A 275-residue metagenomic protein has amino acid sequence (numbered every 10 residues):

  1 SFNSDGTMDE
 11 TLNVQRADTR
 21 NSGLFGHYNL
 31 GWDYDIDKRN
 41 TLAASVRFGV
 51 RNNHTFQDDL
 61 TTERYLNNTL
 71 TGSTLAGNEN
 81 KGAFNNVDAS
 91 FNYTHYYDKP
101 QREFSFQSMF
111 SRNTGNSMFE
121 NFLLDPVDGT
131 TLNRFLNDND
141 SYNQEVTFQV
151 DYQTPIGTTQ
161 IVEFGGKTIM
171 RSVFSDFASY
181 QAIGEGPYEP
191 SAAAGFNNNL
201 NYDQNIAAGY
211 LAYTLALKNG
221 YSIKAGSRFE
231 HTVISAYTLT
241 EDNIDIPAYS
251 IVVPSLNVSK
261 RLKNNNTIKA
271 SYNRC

Functional and structural regions predicted by a protein language model:
S1-C275: Primarily recognizes Gram-negative and organellar outer-membrane beta-barrels
